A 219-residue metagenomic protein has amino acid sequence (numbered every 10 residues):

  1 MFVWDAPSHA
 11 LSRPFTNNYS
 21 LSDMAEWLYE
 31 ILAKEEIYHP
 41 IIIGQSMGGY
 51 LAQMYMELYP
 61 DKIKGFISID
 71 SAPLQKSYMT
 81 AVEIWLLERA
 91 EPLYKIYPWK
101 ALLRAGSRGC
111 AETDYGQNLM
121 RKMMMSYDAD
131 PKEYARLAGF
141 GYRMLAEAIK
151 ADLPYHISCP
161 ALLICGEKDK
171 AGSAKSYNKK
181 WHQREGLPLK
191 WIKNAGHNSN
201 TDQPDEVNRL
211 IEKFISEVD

Functional and structural regions predicted by a protein language model:
F2-I43, R209: Active-site loop/oxyanion-hole signature of alpha/beta-hydrolase fold enzymes
A6-A10, P73, G196-S199: Alpha/beta-hydrolase active-site loop signature
S12-N17, Y78-T80, A174-K175: Conserved catalytic-core motifs of eukaryotic protein kinase domains, centered on the activation segment
G44-G48, A52: Gly/Ala-rich beta-loop-alpha elbow adjacent to hydrolase catalytic centers
E57, K64-I96: Flexible "cap/lid" loop of the alpha/beta hydrolase fold
S77-M79, I96-H156: Conserved alpha/beta-hydrolase catalytic His-Asp/Glu region
A161-A195: Conserved loop-alpha-helix segment in the C-terminal half of the alpha/beta-hydrolase fold that carries the catalytic
A195-N208: Catalytic histidine-centered segment of alpha/beta-hydrolase-like enzymes
